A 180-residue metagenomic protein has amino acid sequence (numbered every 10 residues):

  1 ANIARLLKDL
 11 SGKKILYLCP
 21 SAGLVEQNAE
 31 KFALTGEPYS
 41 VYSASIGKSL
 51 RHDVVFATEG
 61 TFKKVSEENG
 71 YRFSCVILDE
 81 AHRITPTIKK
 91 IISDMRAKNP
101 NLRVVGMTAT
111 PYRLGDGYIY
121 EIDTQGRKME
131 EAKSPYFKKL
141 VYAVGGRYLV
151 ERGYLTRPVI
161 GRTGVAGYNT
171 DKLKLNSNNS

Functional and structural regions predicted by a protein language model:
N2, L7-L34: Conserved Walker A/P-loop ATP-binding site and its immediately adjacent core in helicase/helicase-like ATPase domains
C19, S43, T108: Short beta-strand/turn micro-motifs composed of small residues that flank or help shape donor/cofactor-binding pockets
A22-L24, T61-K63, H82-R83, A109-L114 (+2 more regions): Conserved nucleotide-binding/hydrolysis micro-motifs of P-loop NTPases
V25-N28, L50, K64-V65, P86 (+1 more regions): Switch/connector loops and helix/strand junctions flanking conserved nucleotide-binding motifs in nucleotide-processing
F32-E68: Inter-Walker segment of RecA-like/P-loop motor cores
E59-T61, E68-R113: SF2 helicase catalytic motif II
Y112-S134: Short regulatory helix/loop adjacent to the ATP-binding pocket of P-loop NTPases
P135-S180: Conserved interdomain linker/interface between the two RecA-like ATPase lobes of SF2 helicase motors
